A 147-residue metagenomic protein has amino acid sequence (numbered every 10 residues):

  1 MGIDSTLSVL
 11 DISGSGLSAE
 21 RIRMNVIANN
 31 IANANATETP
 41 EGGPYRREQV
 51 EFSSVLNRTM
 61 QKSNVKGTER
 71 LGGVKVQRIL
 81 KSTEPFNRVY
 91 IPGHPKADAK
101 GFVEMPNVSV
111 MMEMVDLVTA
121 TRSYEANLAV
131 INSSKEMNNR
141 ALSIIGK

Functional and structural regions predicted by a protein language model:
M1-K147: Amphipathic alpha-helical polymerization modules
